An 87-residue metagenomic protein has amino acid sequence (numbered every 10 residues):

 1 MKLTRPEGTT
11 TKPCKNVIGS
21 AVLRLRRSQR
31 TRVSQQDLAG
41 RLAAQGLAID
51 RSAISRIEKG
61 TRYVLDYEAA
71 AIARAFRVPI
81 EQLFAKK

Functional and structural regions predicted by a protein language model:
M1-T31, E81: A short, Lys/Arg-rich alpha-helix, primarily the initiator
A21, R32-S34, L38-A39, L65-E68 (+1 more regions): Residues that mark the N-terminal boundary/hinge immediately upstream of a DNA-recognition element
T31-R56: Short alpha-helical DNA-recognition segment
K59-R74: Short, basic-rich loop-to-helix N-cap that marks the start of a DNA-contacting helix
A85: Phosphate-coordinating loops and pocket residues in cytosolic domains that bind phosphorylated ligands
